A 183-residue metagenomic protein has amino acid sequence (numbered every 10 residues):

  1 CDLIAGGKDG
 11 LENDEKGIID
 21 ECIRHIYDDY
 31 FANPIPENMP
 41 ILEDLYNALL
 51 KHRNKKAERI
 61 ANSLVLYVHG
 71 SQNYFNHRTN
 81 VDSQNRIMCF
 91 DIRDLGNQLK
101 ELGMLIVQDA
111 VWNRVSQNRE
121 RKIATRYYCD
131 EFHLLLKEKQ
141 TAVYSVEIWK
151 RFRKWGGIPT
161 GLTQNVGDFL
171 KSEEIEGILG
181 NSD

Functional and structural regions predicted by a protein language model:
C1-G157, G161, L170-E173: P-loop NTPase motor domains
V166-L170, I178: Conserved H-loop
E174-D183: A short helix-turn-beta junction within AAA+ P-loop NTPase domains corresponding to the substrate/partner-engaging
